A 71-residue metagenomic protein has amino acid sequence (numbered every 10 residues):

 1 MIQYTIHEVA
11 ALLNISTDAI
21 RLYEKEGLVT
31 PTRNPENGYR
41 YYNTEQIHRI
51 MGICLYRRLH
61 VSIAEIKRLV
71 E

Functional and structural regions predicted by a protein language model:
I2-I6, A11, T30-E36, T44-E71: Arg/Lys-rich, alpha-helical DNA-contact motif
Y23, Y42: Conserved active-site tyrosine of GNAT-family acetyltransferases
G27: Glycine-centered, phosphate/nucleic-acid-interacting loop/turn motifs that mediate DNA/RNA or nucleotide
